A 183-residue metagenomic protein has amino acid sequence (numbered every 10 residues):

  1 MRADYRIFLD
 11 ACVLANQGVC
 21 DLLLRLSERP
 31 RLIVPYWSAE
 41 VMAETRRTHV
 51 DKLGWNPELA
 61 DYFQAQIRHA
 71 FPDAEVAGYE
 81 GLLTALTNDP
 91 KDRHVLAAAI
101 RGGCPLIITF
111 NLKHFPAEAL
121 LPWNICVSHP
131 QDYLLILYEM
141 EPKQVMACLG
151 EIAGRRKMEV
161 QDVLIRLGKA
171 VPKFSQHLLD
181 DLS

Functional and structural regions predicted by a protein language model:
Y5-C12: Asp-based phosphoryl-transfer active-site loop
L9, Q17-K52: PIN/NYN-family metal-dependent endoribonuclease catalytic core
R47-A70, I136-E151, R155: Extended, non-globular alpha-helical segments
K52-W55, H94, N124-V127: Short, hinge-like loop/turn segments at secondary-structure boundaries
A65-A77, L120: Active-site helical microenvironments for divalent-metal-assisted chemistry
P72-L106, M140, R156-V163, L167 (+1 more regions): Active-site neighborhoods of divalent-metal-dependent phosphate/nucleic-acid chemistry enzymes
T109: Short beta-strand and adjacent tight-turn residues that come in two discontinuous sequence segments and form the edges
L112-S183: Acidic, PIN/NYN-like endoribonuclease modules and their adjacent C-terminal/linker elements
